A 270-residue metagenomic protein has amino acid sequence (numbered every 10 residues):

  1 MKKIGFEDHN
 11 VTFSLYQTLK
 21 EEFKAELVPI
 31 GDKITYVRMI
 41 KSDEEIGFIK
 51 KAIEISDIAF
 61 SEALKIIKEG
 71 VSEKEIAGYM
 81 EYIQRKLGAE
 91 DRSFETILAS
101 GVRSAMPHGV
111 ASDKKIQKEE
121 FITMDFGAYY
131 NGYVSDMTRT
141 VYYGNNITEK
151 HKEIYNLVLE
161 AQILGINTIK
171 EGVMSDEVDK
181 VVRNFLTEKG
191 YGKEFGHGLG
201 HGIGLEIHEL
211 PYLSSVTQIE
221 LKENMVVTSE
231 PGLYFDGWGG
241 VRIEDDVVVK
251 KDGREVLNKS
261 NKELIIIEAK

Functional and structural regions predicted by a protein language model:
M1-K270: Active-site neighborhoods and metal-handling regions in enzymes and metal-associated proteins
